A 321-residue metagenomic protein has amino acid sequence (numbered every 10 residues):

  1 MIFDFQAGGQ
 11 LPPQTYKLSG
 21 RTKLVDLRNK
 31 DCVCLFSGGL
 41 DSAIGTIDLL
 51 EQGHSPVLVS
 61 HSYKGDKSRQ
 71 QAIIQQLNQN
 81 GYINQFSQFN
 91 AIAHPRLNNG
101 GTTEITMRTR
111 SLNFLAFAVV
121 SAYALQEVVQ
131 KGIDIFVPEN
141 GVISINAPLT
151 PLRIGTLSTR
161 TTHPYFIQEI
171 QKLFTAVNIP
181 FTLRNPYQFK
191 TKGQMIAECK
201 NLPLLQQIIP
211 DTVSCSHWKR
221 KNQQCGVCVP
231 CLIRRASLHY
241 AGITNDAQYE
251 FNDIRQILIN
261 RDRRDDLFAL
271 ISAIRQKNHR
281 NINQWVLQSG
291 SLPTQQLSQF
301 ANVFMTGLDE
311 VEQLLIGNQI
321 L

Functional and structural regions predicted by a protein language model:
F5-C32, L40-L321: Nucleotide-activated chemistry modules centered on ATP-dependent adenylation/adenylyltransferase
S37: Conserved adenosyl
